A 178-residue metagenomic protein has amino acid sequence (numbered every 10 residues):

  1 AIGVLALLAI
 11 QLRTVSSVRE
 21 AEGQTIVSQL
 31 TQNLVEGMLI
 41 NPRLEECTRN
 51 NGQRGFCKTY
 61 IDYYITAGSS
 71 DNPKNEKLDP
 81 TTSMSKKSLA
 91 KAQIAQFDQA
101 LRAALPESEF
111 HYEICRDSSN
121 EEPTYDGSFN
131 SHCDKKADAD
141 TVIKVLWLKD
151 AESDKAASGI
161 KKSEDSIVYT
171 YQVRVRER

Functional and structural regions predicted by a protein language model:
A1-Q32: Aliphatic-rich helix starts adjacent to a transmembrane/signal segment
R19-A21, T25, Q32-R178: Flexible, low-complexity segments enriched in proline/glycine/serine and punctuated by aromatic residues
